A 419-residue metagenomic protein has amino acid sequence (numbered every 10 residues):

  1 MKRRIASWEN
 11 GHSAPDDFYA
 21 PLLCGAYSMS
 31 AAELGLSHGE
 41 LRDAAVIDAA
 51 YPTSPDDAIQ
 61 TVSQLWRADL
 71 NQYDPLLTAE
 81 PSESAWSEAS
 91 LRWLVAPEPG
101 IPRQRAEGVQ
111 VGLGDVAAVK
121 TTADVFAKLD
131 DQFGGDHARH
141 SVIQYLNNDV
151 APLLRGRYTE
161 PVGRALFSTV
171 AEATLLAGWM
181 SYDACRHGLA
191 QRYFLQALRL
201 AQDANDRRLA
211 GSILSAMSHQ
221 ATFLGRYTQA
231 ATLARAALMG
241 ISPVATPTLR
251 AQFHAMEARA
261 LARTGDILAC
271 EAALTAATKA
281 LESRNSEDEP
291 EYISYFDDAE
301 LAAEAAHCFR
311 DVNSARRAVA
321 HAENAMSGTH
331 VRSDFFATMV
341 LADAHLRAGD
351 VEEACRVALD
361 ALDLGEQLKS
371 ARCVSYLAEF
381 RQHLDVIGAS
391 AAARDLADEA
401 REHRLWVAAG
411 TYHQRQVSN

Functional and structural regions predicted by a protein language model:
M1-V95, P99, R105, E379 (+1 more regions): Short amphipathic recognition helices of helix-turn-helix/homeodomain-type DNA-binding modules
E107-V116, K120-N419: Conserved binding/catalytic microenvironments
